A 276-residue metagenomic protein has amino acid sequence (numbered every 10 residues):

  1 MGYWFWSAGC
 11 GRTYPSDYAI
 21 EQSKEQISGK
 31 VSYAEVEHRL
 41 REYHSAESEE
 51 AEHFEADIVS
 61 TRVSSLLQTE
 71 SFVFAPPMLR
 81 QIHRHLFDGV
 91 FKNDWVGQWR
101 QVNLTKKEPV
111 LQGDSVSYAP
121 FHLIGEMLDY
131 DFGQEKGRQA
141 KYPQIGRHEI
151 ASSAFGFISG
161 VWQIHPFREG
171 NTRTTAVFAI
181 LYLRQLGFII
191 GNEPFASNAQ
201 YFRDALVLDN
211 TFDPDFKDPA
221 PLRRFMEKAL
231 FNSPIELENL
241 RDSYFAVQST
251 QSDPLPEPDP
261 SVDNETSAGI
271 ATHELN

Functional and structural regions predicted by a protein language model:
M1-N276: FIC/Doc superfamily catalytic core
